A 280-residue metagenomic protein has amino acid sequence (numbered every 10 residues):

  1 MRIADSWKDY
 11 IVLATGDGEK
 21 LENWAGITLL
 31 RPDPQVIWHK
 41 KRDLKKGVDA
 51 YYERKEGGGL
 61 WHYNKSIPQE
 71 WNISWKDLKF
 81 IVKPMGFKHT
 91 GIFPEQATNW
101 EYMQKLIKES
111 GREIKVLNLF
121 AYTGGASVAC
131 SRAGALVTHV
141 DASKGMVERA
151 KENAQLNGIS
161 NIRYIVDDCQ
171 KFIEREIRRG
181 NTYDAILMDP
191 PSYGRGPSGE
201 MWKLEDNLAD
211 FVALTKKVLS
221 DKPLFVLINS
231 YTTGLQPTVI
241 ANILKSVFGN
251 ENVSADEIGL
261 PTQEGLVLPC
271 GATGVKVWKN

Functional and structural regions predicted by a protein language model:
S6-E22, L29-P94, E101: Non-catalytic substrate-recognition/targeting regions of SAM-dependent transferases
G111-Y122: Conserved class I S-adenosyl-L-methionine
T123-A135: Conserved SAM-binding loop of SAM-dependent methyltransferases across substrates and taxa, primarily the Class I
L136-D141: Conserved SAM-binding motif I beta-strand of class I
A142-L187: S-adenosyl-L-methionine
S143-M146, V166, Y183-L214: Mobile active-site "lid"/loop adjacent to the S-adenosyl-L-methionine
L219-D221: Helix-to-beta-strand junctions that scaffold the AdoMet/dcAdoMet cofactor pocket in Class I SAM-dependent enzymes
P223-N280: C-terminal catalytic and target-recognition region of SAM-dependent MTase-like enzymes, primarily methyltransferases
